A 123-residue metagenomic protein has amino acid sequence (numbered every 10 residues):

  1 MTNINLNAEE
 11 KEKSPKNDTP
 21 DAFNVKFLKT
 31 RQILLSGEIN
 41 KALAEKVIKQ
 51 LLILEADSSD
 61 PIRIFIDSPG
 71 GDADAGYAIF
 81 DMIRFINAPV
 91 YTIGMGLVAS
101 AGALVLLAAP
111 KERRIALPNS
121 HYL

Functional and structural regions predicted by a protein language model:
M1-L123: Terminal-region recognition feature
